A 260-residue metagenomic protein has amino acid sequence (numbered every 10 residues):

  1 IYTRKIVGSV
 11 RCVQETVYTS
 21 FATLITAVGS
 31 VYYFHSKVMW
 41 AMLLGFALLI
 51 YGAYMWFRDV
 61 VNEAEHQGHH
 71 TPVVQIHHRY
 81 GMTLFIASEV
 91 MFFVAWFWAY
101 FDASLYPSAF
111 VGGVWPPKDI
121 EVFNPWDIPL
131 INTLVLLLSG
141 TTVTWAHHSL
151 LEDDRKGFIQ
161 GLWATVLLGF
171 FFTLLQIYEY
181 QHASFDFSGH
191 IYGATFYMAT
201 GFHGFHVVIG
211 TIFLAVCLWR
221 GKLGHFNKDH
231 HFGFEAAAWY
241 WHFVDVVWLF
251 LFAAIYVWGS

Functional and structural regions predicted by a protein language model:
I1-V13: Short, small-residue-biased leader/transition segments that mark boundaries at the very start of proteins
Q14-S260: ...captures the hydrophobic TM-helix bundle architecture rather than a specific catalytic motif, and can also fire on
